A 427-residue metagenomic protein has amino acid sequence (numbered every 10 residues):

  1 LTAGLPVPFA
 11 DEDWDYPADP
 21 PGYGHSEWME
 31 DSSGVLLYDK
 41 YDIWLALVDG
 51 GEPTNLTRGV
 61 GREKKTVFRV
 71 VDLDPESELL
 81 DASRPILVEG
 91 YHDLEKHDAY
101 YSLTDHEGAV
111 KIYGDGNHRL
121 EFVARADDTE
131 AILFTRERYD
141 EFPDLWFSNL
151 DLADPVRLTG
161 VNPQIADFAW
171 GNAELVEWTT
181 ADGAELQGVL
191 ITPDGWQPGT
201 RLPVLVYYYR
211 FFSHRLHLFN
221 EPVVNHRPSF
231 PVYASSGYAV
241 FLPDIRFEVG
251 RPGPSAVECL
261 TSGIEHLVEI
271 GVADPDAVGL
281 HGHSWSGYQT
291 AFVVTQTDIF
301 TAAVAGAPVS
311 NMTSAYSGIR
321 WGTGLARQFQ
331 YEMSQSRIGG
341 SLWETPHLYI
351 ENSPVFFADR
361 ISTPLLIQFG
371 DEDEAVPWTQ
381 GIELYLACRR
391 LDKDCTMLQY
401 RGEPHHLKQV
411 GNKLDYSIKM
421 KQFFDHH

Functional and structural regions predicted by a protein language model:
L1-G22, E27, S33-W44, G61-K64 (+5 more regions): A flexible loop/linker signature enriched in serine peptidases of the S9 family
A3-Y16, L152-D154, T159-A277, H281-S284 (+1 more regions): Cap/lid segment of the alpha/beta-hydrolase catalytic domain
L5-M29, K65-S83, F168-V176, V223-H226 (+2 more regions): Surface-exposed acidic, glycine/proline-enriched linker/cap segments that occur as 15-30-residue helix-coil
E27, V35-Y38, D42-L45, L87 (+12 more regions): Structured core elements
Y41, A46-E63, D74, L80-D98 (+8 more regions): Alpha/beta-hydrolase-fold serine-hydrolase catalytic core, especially in secreted/extracellular enzymes
V60, K64-T200, V224-P231, T313 (+1 more regions): Non-catalytic accessory segments flanking enzyme active sites
Y91, E137, Y207-F211, S284 (+1 more regions): Glycine-rich His-Gly loop
H217-H427: Active-site-proximal cap/loop segments of hydrolase catalytic domains
